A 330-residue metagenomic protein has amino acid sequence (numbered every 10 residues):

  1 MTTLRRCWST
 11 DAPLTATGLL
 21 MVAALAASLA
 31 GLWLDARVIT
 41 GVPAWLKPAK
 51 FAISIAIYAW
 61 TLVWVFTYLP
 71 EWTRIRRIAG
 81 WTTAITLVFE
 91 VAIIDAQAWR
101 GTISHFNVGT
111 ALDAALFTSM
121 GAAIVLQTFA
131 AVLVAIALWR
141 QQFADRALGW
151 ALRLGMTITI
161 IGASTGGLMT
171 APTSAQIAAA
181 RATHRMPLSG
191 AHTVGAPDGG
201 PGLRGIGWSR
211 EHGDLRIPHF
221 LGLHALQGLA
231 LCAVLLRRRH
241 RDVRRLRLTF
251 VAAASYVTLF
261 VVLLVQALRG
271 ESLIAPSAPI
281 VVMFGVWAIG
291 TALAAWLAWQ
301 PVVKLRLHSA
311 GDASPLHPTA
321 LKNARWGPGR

Functional and structural regions predicted by a protein language model:
M1-T10: Short, Lys/Arg-rich, polar N-terminal cytosolic tail immediately upstream of the first transmembrane signal-anchor
P13-W33, W45-T67, W81-W99, S119-V134 (+4 more regions): Hydrophobic cores of alpha-helical transmembrane segments in multi-pass integral membrane proteins
I39-P48, F106-S119, A147-G149, A179-R181 (+1 more regions): Non-cytosolic membrane-interface motifs at loop->transmembrane helix junctions
H105-F143: Internal, conserved structured core segments that host functional sites
F129-S189: Hydrophobic, aromatic-enriched interface-forming segments
T170, S174-A225: Membrane-interfacial catalytic/cofactor-binding modules of polytopic membrane enzymes
R239-R244, V265-V281: Extracellular/periplasmic helix-loop-helix junctions in multi-pass membrane proteins
W296-A313: Membrane-interface capping segments at transmembrane-helix boundaries
